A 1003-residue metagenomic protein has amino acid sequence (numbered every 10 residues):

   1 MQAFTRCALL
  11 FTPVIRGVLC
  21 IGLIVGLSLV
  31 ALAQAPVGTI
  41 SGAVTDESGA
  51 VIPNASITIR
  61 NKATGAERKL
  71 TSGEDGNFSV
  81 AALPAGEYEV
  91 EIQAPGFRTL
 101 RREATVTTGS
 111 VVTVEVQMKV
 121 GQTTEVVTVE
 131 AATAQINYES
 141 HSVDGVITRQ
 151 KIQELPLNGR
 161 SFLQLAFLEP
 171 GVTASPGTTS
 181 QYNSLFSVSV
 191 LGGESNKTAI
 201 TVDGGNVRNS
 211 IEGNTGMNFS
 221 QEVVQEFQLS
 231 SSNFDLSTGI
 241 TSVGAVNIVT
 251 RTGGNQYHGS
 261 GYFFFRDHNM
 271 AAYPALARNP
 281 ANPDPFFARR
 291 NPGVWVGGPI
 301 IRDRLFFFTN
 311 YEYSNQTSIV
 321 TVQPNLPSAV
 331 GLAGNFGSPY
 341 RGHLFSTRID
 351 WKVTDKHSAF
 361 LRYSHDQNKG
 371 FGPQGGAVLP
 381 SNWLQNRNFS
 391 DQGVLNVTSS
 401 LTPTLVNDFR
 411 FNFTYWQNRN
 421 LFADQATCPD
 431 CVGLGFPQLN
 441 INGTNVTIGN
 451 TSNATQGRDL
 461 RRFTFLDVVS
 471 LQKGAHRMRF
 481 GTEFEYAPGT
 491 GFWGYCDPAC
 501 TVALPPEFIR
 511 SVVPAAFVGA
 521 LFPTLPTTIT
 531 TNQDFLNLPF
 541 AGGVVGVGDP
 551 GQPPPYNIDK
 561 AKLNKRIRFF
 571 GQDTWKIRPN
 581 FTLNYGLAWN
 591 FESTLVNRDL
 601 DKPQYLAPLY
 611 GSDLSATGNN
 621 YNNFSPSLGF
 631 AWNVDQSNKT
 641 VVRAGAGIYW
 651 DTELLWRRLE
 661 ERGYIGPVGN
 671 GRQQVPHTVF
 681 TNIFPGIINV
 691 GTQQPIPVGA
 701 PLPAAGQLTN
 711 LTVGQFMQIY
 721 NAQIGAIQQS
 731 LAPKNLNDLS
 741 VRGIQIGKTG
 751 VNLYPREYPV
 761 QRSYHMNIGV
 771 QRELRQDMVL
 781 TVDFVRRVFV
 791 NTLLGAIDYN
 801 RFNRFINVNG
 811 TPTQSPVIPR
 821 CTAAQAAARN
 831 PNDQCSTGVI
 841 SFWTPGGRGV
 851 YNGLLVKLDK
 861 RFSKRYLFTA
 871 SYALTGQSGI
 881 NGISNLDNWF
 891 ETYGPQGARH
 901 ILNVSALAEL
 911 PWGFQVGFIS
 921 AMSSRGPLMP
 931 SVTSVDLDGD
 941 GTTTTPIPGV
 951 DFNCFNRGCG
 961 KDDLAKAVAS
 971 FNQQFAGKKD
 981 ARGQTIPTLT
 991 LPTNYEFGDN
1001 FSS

Functional and structural regions predicted by a protein language model:
A3-T148, S220-E222: Periplasm-facing N-terminal accessory domains of Gram-negative outer-membrane beta-barrel systems
F97-T252, H258, D267-A271, A275-A281 (+5 more regions): Periplasmic N-terminal accessory/gating domains of Gram-negative outer-membrane beta-barrel systems
F186, S242-G244, R290-V294, H343-T347 (+10 more regions): Hydrophobic, lipid-facing positions within transmembrane beta-strands of outer-membrane proteins
S195, V224, R251-G253, R289 (+16 more regions): Outer-membrane beta-barrel channels and translocator barrels
M217, Q221, A288, L563 (+3 more regions): Short, solvent-exposed micro-motifs at the edges of structured domains
H258, D284-G372, Q385-F413, P626: Transmembrane beta-barrel wall of Gram-negative outer-membrane proteins
V322-V330, L401, L405, R410-G443 (+5 more regions): A surface-exposed, glycine/aromatic-enriched loop/edge motif typical of exported proteins
L326, R341, D355-Q572, Y610: Replace "related TpsB outer-membrane translocases also match" with "some related outer-membrane beta-barrels such as
